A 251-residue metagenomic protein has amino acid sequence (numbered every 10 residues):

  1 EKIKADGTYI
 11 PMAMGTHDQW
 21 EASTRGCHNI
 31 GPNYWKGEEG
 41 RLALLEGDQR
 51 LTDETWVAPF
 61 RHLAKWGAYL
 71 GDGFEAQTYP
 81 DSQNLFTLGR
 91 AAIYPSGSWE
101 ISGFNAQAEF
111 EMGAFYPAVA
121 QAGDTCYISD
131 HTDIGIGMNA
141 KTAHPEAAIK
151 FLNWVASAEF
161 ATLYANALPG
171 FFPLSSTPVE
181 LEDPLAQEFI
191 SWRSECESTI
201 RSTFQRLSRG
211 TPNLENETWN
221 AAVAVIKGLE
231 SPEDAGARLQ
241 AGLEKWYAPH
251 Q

Functional and structural regions predicted by a protein language model:
E1, S82-F86, E100, A148 (+2 more regions): Short, hydrophobic alpha-helical packing/hinge segments within bilobed ligand-binding/sensory domains
E1-D48, A91: Extracytoplasmic/periplasmic solute-binding protein
K2-T16, S157-A167, W246-Q251: Bilobed periplasmic-binding protein-like "clamshell/Venus-flytrap" ligand-binding domains
L42-A76: Glycine-centered hinge/linker elements that transmit conformational signals in sensory and ligand-binding systems
Q49, A68, N105-G170, V223 (+2 more regions): Extracytoplasmic/periplasmic substrate-recognition and gating elements
F74-L88: Short helix-initiation/N-cap motifs at beta->coil->alpha
A92-G97, G113-F115: Paired acidic/hydrophobic, glycine-rich loop segments that form the ligand-binding mouth/hinge of periplasmic-binding
A165-E217, A224, A248: Long, aromatic- and glycine/proline-rich binding clefts that accommodate carbohydrate-like moieties
